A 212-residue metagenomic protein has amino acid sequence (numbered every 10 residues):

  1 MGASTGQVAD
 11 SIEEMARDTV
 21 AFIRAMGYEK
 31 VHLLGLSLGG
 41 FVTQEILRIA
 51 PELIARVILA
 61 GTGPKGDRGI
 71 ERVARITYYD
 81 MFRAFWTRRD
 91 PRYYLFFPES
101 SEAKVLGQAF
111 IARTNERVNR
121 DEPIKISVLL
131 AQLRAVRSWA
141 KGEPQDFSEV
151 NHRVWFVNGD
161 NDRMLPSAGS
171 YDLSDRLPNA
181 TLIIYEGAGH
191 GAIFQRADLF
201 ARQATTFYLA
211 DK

Functional and structural regions predicted by a protein language model:
M1-L34, R202: Active-site loop/oxyanion-hole signature of alpha/beta-hydrolase fold enzymes
L33-G35, A60, V157: Short beta-strand immediately N-terminal to the catalytic nucleophile in serine-hydrolase-like folds
G35-G39, T43: Gly/Ala-rich beta-loop-alpha elbow adjacent to hydrolase catalytic centers
R48-I49, A55-F85: Flexible "cap/lid" loop of the alpha/beta hydrolase fold
R89-K141, Q145-D146: Conserved alpha/beta-hydrolase catalytic His-Asp/Glu region
V150, F156-N158, D162: Short beta-strand/loop motif that positions the catalytic acidic residue of the alpha/beta-hydrolase fold
R163-G169: Conserved alpha/beta-hydrolase "acid-adjacent" motif
A180-K212: Catalytic active-site module of serine/aspartate enzymes centered on a nucleophile-bearing elbow/loop
